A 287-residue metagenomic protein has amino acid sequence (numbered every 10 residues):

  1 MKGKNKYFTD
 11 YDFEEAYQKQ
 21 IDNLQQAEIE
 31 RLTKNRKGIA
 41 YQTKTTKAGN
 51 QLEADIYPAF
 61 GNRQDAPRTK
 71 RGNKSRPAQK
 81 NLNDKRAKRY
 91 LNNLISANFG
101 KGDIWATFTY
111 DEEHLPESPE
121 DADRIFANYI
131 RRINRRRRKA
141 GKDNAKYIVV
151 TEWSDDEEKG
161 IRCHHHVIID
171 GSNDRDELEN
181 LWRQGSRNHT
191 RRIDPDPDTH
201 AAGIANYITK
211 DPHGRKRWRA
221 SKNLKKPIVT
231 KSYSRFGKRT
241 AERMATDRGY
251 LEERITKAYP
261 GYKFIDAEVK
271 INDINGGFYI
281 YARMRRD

Functional and structural regions predicted by a protein language model:
M1-I161, G171-D287: Right-hand nucleic-acid polymerase module
H164: Conserved, short, structured surface segments that act as functional micro-motifs
